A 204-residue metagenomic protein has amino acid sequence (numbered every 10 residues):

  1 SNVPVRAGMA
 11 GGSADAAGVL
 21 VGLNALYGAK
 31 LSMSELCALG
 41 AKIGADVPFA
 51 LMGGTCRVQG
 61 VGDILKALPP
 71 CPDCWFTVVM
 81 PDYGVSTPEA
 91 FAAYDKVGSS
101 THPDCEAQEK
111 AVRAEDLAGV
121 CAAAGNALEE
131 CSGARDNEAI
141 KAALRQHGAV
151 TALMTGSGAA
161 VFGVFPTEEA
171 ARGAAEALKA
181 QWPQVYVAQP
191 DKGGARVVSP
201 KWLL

Functional and structural regions predicted by a protein language model:
S1-G8, V150-A152: Short pre-catalytic strand/loop immediately N-terminal to key active-site residues, enriched for Gly-Thr
A7-E35, F49-L51: DPxDG-like acidic metal-binding loop motif
G22-I43, T167-A180: Phosphate-handling active-site elements
M52, R57-T151, P166-K179, P183 (+1 more regions): Conserved, helical-rich catalytic subdomain that frames metal- and/or nucleotide-binding sites in enzyme alpha/beta
F162-V164: Short hydrophobic/aromatic beta-strand micro-patches that form the beta-sheet surface supporting nucleotide- or nucleic
